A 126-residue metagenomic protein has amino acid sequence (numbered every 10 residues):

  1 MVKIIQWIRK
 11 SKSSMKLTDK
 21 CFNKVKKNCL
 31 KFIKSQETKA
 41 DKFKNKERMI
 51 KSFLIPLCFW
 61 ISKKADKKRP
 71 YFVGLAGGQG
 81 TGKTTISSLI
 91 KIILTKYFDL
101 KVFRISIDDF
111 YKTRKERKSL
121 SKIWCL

Functional and structural regions predicted by a protein language model:
M1-S52: Charged, amphipathic alpha-helical linker segments immediately N-terminal to NTP-binding catalytic cores
D41-E47, F103-S106, F110-L126: Conserved nucleotide-sensing/catalytic segment adjacent to the nucleotide-binding pocket in NTP-handling enzymes
K63-P70: Phosphate-binding P-loop
V73-L75: Hydrophobic anchor at the beta1->P-loop junction of P-loop NTPases
G78: P-loop (Walker A) phosphate-binding loop of NTP-binding proteins
T81: ATP-binding Walker
T84: Walker A/P-loop
I92-F103: Post-Walker A helix-loop "phosphate-sensing" segment adjacent to the P-loop in P-loop NTPases
